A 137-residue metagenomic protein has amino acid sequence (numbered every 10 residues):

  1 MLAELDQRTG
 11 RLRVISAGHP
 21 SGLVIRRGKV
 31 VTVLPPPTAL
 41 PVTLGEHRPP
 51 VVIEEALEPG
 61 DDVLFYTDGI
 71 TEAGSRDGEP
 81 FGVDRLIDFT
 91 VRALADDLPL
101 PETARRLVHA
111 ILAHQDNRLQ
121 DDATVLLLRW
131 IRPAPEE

Functional and structural regions predicted by a protein language model:
M1-E137: Conserved subregion of the PPM/PP2C metallophosphatase catalytic domain
